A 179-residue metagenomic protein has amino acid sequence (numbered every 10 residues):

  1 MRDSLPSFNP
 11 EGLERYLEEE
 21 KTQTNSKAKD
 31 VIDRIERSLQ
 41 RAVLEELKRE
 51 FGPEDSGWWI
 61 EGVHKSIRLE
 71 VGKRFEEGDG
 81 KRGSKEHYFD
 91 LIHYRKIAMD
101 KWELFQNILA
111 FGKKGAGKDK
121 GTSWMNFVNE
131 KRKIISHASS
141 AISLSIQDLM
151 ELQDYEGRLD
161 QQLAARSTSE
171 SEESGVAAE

Functional and structural regions predicted by a protein language model:
M1-E179: Amphipathic alpha-helical interface elements
